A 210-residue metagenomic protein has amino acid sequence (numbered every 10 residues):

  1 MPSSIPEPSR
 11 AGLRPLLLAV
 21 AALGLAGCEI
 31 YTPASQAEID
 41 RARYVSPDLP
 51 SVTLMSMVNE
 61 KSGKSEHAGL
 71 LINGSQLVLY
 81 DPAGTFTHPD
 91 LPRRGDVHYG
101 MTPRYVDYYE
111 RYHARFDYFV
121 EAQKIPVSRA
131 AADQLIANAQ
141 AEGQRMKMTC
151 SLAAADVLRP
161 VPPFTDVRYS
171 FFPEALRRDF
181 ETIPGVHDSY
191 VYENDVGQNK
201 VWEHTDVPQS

Functional and structural regions predicted by a protein language model:
P2-L17: Bacterial N-terminal signal peptides that target proteins for export
G24-G27: C-terminal motif of bacterial Sec signal peptides marking the signal peptidase cleavage site
E29-Q36, Q134-S210: Activation targets extended, charge/polar-rich intrinsically disordered C-terminal tails
T32-A37, V45-Y118: Glycine-rich catalytic cores of cysteine/serine-nucleophile enzymes that process amide/ester linkages in cell-envelope
S56-N59, E66-H67, D117-I125, I136-R145: Second-shell loop/turn segments in exported
G63, Y99-P103, I125-A130, A141-L152 (+1 more regions): Soluble non-cytosolic domains of exported or imported proteins
